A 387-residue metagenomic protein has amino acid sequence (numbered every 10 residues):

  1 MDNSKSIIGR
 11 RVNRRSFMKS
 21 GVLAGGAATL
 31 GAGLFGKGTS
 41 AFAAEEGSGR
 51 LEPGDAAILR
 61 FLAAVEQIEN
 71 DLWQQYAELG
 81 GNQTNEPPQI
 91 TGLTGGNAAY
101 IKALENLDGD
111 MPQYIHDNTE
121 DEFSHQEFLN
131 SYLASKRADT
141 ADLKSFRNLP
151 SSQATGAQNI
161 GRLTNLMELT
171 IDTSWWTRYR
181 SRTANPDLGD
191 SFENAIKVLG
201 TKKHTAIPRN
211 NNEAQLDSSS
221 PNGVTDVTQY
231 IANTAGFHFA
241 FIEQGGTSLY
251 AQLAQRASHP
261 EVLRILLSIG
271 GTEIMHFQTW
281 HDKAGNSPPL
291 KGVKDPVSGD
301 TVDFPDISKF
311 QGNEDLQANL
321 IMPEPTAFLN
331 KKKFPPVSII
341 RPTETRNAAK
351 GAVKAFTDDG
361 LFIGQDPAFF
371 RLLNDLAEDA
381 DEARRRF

Functional and structural regions predicted by a protein language model:
D2-I8, K19-G26, F35, S40-F387: All-alpha RGS (Regulator of G-protein Signaling) helical domain and cognate RGS-like helical scaffolds
R10-R15: Twin-arginine (Tat) signal peptide motif
T29: Non-catalytic, regulatory and substrate/membrane-recognition segments associated with hydrolase enzymes
